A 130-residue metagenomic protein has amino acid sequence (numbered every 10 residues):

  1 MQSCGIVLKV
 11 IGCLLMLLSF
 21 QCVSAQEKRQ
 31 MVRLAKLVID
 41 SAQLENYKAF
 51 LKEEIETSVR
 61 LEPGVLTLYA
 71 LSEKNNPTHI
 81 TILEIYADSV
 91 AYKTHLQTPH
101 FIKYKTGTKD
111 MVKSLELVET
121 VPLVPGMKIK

Functional and structural regions predicted by a protein language model:
M1-Q2: N-terminal hydrophobic targeting signals that begin at the initiator methionine
G5-V7, I11, L18-V32, Y69-N76 (+1 more regions): Glycine-rich beta-strand-turn "strand-cap" elements at beta-sheet edges
C13, L37-D40, K109: General helical structural elements
V32-L61: N-terminal targeting signals for Sec/Tat export/insertion, comprising classic cleavable signal peptides
A42, K74-N75, A87-A91, L123-P125: Solvent-exposed loop/turn segments at secondary-structure junctions within structured extracellular/periplasmic domains
E53-T67, I85-E119: An amphipathic, aromatic/His-enriched active-site/gating alpha helix that lines ligand/cofactor pockets
